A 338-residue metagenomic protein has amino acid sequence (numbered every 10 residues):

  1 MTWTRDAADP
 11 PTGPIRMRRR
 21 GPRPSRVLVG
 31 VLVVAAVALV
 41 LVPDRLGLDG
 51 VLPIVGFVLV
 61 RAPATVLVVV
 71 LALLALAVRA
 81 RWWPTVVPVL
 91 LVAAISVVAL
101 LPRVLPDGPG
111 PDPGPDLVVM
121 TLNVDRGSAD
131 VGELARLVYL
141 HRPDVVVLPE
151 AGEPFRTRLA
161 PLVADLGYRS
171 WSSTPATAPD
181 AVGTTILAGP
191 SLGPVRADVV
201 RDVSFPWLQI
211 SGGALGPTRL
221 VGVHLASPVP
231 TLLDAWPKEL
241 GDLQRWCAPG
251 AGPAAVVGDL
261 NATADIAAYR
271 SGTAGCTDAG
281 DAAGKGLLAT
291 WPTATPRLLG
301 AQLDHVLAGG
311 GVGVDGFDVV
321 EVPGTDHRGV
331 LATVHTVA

Functional and structural regions predicted by a protein language model:
T2-L162: N-terminal, active-site-proximal structural segment of metallo-dependent hydrolase catalytic domains
S128-E133, Y139, L148-A338: Soluble catalytic domains of enzymes that build or remodel membrane lipids, polysaccharides, and related
